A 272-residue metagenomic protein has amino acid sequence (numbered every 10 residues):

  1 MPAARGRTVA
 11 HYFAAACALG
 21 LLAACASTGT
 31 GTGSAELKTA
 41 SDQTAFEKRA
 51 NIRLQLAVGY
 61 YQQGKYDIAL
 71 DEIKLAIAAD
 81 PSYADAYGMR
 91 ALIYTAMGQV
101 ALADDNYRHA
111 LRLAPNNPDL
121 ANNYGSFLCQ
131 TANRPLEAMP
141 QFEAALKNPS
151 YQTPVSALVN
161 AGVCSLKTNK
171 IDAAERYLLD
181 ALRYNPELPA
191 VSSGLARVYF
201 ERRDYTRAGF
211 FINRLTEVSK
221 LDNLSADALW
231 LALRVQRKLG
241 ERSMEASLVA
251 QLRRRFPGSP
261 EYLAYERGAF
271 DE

Functional and structural regions predicted by a protein language model:
L21-A24: C-terminal motif of bacterial Sec signal peptides marking the signal peptidase cleavage site
G29-S41, V218-E272: Terminal, low-structured helical/coil segments at or just beyond the last alpha-helical repeat
Q43, A50, A84-D85, P118-D119 (+4 more regions): Helix-start (N-cap) detector for alpha-helical repeat units in TPR-like alpha-solenoids, especially tetratricopeptide
A45, A79, L113-A114, N148-S150 (+3 more regions): Structural marker of alpha-solenoid helical repeat scaffolds
A45-A79: Alpha-helical segment of the N-proximal tetratricopeptide repeat
Q55, M89, N123, L158-N160 (+2 more regions): Canonical tetratricopeptide repeat
G64-D71, M97-H109, N133-A144, T168-D180 (+2 more regions): Structural signature of tandem alpha-helical TPR/SEL1-like repeats, specifically the intra-repeat loop/turn
